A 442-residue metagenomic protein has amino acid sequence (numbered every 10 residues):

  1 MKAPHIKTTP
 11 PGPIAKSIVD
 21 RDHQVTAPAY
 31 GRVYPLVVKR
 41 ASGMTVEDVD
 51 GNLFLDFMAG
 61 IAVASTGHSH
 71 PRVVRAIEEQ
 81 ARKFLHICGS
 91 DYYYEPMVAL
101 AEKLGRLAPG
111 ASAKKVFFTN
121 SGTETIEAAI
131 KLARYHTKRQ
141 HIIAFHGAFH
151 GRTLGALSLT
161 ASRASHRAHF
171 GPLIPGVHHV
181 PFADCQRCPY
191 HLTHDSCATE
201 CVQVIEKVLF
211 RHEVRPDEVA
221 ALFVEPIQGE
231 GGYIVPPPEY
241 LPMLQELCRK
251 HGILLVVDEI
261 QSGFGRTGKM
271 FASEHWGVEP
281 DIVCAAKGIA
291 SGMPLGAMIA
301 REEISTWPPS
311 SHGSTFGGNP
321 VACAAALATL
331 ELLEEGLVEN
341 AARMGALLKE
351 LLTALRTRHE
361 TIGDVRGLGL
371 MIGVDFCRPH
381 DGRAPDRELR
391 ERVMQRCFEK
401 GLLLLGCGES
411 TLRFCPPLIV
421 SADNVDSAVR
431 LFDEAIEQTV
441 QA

Functional and structural regions predicted by a protein language model:
M1-A442: Conserved N-terminal phosphate-binding loop of PLP-dependent enzymes in the Aspartate aminotransferase
